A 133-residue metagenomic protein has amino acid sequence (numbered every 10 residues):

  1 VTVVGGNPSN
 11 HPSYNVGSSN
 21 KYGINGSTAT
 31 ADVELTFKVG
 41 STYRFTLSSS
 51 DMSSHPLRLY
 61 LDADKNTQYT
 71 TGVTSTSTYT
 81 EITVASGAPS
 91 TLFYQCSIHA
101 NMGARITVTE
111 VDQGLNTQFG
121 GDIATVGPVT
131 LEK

Functional and structural regions predicted by a protein language model:
V1-G114: Extracytoplasmic copper-binding redox domains, predominantly the cupredoxin/blue-copper superfamily
E110, G127-P128: Residue-level recognition of conserved structural "scaffold" positions that shape functional pockets and channels
